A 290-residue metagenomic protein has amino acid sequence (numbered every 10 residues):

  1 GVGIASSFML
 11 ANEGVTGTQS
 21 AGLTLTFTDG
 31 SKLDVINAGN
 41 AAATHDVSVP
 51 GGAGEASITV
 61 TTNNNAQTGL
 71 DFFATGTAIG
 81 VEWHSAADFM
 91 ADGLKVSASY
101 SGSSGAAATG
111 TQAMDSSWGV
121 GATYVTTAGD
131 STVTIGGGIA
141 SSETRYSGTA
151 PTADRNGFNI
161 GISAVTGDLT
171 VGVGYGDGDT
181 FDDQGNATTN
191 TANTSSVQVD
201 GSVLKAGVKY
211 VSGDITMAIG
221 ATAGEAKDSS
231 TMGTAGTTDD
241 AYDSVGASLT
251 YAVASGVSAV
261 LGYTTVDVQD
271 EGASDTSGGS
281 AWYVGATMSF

Functional and structural regions predicted by a protein language model:
G1-F290: Outer-membrane beta-barrel proteins
